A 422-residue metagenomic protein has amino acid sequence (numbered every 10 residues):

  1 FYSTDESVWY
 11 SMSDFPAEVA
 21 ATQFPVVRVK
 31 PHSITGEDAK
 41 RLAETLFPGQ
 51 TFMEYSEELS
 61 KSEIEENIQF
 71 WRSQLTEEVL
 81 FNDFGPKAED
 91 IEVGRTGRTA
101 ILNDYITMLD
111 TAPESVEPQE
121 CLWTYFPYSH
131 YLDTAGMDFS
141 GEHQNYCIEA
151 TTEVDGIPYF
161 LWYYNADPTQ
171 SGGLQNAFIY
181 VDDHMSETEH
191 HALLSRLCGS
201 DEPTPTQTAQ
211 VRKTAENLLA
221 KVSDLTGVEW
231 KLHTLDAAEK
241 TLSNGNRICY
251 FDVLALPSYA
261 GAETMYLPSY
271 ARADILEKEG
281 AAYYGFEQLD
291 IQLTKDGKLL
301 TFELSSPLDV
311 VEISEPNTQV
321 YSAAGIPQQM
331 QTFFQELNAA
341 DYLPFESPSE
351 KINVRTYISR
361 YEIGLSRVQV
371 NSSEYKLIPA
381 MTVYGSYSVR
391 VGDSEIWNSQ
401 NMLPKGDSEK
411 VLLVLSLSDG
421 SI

Functional and structural regions predicted by a protein language model:
F1-A281: Preferential activation on post-signal-peptide N-terminal prodomains/segments of secreted or lumenal proteins
P25-G36, F52-E58, V310-Q331, R355 (+1 more regions): Short, exposed beta-strand "edge-strand" segments with a Pro/Gly-rich flavor and a Y/T-containing core
V154, N165-P203, F286-I291, K295-V320 (+1 more regions): A short, surface-exposed interaction/processing loop segment used at functional sites
T214-W397: Segments that shape or occlude catalytic/ligand-binding pockets
N398-M402: Intrinsically disordered, low-complexity Ser/Thr- and acidic-rich flexible linkers and loops, especially at boundaries
